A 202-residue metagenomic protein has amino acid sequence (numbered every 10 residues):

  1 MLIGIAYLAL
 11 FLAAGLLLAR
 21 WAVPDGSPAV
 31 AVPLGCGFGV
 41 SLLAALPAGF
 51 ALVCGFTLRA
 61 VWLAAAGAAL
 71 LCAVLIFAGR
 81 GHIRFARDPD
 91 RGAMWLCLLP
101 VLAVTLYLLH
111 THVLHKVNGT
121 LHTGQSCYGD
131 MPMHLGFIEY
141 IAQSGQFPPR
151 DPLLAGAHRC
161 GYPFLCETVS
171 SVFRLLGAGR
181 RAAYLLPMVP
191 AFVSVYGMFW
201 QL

Functional and structural regions predicted by a protein language model:
M1-D90: Membrane-embedded, hydrophobic transmembrane alpha-helices
A45-L52, A93, H122-Q125, G197-L202: Short alpha-helical segments and helix-capping/turn motifs at coil-helix boundaries
L70, R87-W95, G124, M131: A signal for specific C-terminal beta-sheet/loop modules enriched in small/flexible residues with GP/PG/PP motifs
D88-L109: Internal/C-terminal transmembrane anchor helices
V104-Q201: Active-site lumenal/periplasmic loops and adjacent helix-entry segments of GT-C-fold, multi-pass membrane
